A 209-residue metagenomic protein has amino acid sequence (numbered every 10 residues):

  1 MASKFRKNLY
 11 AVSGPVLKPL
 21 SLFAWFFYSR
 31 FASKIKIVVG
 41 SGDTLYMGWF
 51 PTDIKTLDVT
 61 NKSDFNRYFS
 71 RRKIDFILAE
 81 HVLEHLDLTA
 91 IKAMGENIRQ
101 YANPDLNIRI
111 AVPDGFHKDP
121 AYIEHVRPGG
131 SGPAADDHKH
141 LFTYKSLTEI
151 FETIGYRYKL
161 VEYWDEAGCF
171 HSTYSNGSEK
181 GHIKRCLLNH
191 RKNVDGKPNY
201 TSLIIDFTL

Functional and structural regions predicted by a protein language model:
M1-S33, S178-K184: Membrane-proximal basic amphipathic "stem/tether" segments
F5-N8, V16-L22, T44-Y46, L78-A79 (+2 more regions): A generic short-segment signal for beta-strand/edge and adjacent turn/coil regions
N8-G14, I37-D43, F69-S70, D165-G168: A broad, low-specificity signal for short, low-complexity segments enriched in glycine/proline and polar/charged
Y28, Y68, D195-G196: Short secondary-structure boundary/capping segments
K34-D119, K145, I204-L209: Conserved SAM-binding loop
L88-T208: S-adenosyl-L-methionine-dependent methyltransferase catalytic module, highlighting the catalytic core
